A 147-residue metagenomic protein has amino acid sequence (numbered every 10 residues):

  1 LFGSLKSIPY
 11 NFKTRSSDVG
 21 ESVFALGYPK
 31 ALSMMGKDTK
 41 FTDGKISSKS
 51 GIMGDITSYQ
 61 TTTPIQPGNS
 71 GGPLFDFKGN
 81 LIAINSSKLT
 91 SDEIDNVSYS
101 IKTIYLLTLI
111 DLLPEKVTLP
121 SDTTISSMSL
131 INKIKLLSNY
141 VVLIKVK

Functional and structural regions predicted by a protein language model:
L1, K37, I52, K133-K135: Sterically constrained small-residue positions within well-ordered secondary structures of folded domains
L1-G3, T61: A generic structural motif
G3-I8, P29-L32, L81-K147: C-terminal cap/linker of serine protease catalytic domains
S7-T57, I65-N69, N85-V97: Flexible, gly/ser-rich surface segments that form the specificity/activation loops bordering the active-site cleft
G20, A25, I46, T61 (+4 more regions): Terminal peptide-recognition signature
